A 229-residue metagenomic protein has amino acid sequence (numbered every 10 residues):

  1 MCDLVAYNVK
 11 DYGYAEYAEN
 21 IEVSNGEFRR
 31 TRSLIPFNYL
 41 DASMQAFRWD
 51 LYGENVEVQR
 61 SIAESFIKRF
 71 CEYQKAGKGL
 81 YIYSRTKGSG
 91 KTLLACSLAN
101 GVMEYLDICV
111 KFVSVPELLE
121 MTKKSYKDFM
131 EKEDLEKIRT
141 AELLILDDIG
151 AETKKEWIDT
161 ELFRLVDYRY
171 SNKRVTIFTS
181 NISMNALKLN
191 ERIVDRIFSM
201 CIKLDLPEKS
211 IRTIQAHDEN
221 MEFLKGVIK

Functional and structural regions predicted by a protein language model:
M1-V58, S65, L204, E208-K229: A short, basic N-terminal segment
E54-S61, R85-S89, A99-T140: Short glycine-rich substrate-engagement loop in P-loop NTPases that contacts/grips substrate
N55-K78: A short, well-structured juxtamembrane/interface segment
S65-C71, M121-L144, T160-Y168: Conserved alpha-helical scaffold flanking the Walker A/P-loop in AAA+ ATPase domains
E72-A95: Walker A/P-loop nucleotide-binding motif
E104, L119-S125, A151-K229: Replace "adjacent to P-loop NTPase cores in ATP/GTP-dependent enzymes" with "adjacent to NTP-binding cores
I108-C109, T140-L143, N172-F178: Loop/turn-to-beta-strand initiation segments
D147: PRPP/pyrophosphate-binding module of the type I phosphoribosyltransferase fold
